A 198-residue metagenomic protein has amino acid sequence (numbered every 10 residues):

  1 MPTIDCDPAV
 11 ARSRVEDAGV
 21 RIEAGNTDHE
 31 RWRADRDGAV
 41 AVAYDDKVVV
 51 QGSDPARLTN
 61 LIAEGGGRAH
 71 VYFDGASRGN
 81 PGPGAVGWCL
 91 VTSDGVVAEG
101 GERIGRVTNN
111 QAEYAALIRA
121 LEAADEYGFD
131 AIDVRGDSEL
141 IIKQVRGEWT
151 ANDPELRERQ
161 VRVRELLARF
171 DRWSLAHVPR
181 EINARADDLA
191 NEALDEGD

Functional and structural regions predicted by a protein language model:
M1, L189, A193-D198: Terminal disorder- and signal-encoded targeting elements
M1-G38: Short Lys/Arg-enriched alpha/beta "domain-start" segment
V40-S53: Intrinsically disordered, low-complexity regulatory segments enriched in Ser/Thr/Pro and charged residues
G52-G66: Short, structured interface segments
E64-Q111, A115, A123-E126: RNase H-like nuclease fold core
A76, E122-D187: RNase H catalytic domain
A112, A116, A186-A193: Stable alpha-helical structural segments in soluble proteins, enriched in small hydrophobic residues
